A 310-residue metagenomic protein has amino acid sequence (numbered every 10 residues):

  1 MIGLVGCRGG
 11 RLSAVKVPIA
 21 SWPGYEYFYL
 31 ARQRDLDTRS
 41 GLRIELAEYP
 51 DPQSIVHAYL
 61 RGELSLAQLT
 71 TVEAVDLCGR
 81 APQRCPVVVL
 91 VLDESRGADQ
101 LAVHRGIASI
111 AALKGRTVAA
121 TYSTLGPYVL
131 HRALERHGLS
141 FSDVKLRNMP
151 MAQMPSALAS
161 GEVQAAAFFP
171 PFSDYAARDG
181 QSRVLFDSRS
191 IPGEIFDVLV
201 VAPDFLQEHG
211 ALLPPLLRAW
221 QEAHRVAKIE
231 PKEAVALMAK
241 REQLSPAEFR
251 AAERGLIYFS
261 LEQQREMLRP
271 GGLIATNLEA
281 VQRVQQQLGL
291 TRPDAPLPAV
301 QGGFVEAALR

Functional and structural regions predicted by a protein language model:
L4-G6: C-terminal motif of bacterial Sec signal peptides marking the signal peptidase cleavage site
G9-S140, K145-N148, Q164-P170, G193: Short, glycine-/small- and polar/acidic-enriched structural segments that line small-molecule recognition paths
W22, Y49-Q53, Q68, A120 (+6 more regions): Soluble non-cytosolic domains of exported or imported proteins
Y59, L113, L130, L158 (+3 more regions): Buried hydrophobic packing residues in well-ordered domains
V72-E73, A81, R147, A152-Q243: Pocket-lining segment of extracytoplasmic ligand-binding domains
E208-T291: Secondary-structure end/capping motifs
E279-R310: Conserved C-terminal helix/tail region of periplasmic/extracytoplasmic solute-binding proteins
